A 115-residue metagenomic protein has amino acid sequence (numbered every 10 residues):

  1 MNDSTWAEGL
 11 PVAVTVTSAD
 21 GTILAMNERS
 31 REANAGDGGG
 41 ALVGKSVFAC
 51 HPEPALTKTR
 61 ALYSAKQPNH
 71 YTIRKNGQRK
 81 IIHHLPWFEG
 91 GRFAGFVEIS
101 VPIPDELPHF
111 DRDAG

Functional and structural regions predicted by a protein language model:
M1-M26: Sensory modules in modular signal-transduction proteins
V14-T15, R112-G115: Non-catalytic regulatory/interaction regions at protein termini and inter-domain linkers
D20, L24-A25, R29-D113: Sensory/regulatory domains in signal-transduction proteins
